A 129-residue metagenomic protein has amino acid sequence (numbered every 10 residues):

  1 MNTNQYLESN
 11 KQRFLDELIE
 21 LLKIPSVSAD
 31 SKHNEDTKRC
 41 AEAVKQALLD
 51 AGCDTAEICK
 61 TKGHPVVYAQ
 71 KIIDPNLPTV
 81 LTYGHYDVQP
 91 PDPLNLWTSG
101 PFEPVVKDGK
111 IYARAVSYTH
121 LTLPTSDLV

Functional and structural regions predicted by a protein language model:
N2-V116: Acidic/His- and Gly-rich active-site-bordering loop/insert found across diverse amide/peptide-bond hydrolases
T119-T125: Conserved small/polar residues in nucleotide/adenosyl-binding loops
D127-V129: Acidic, Ala/Val/Gly-enriched low-complexity intrinsically disordered segments
